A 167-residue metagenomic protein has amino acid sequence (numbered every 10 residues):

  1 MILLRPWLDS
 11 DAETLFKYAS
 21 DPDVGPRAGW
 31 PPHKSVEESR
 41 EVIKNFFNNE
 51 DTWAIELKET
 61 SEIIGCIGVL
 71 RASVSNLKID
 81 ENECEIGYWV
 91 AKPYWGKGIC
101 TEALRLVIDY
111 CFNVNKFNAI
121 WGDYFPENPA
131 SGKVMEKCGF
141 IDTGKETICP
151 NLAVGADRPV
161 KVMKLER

Functional and structural regions predicted by a protein language model:
M1-D23, E56-R167: Acyl-donor (CoA/ACP) binding surface of acyl/acetyltransferases
P22, P31, N49-E50, N118: Secondary-structure boundary/capping positions in well-ordered alpha/beta enzyme cores
D23-K44: Conserved GNAT-fold acetyl-CoA-binding loop/helix
S39-E41, F47, V134, D157: A generic membrane alpha-helix/interface feature
I43-E56: A short helix-loop-beta-strand connector motif used in the catalytic cores of GNAT acetyltransferases and, in some
